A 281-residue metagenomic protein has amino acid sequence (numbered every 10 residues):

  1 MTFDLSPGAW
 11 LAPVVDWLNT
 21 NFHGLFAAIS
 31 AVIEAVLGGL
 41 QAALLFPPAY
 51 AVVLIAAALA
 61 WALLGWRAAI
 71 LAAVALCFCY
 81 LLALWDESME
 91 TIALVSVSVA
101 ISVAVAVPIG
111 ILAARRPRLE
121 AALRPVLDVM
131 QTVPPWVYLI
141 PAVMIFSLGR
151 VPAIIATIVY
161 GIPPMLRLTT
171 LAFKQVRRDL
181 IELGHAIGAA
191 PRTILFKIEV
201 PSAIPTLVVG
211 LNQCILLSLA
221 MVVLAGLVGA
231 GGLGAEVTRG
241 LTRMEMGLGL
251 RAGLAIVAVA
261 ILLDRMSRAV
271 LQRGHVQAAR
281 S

Functional and structural regions predicted by a protein language model:
M1-L5, A12, A27, R265-S281: Transmembrane alpha-helical segments of polytopic membrane transport and secretion proteins
M1-P48: Interfacial loop/helix-cap signal at membrane boundaries in integral membrane proteins
A56-L63, A75-D86, V99-L127: Transmembrane-helix boundary motif in ABC transporter permease subunits
E87-T91, I111, A121-P125, L168-Q175 (+4 more regions): Membrane-spanning helices that line or support transport/gating and their immediate boundary helices in channels
L94-V97, S102-V107, I111-A114, R124-G161: Generic hydrophobic transmembrane alpha-helix motif, especially the helices
M144, S218-V259, L271-S281: Glycine-rich helix-loop "coupling/hinge" segments at transmembrane-helix boundaries in multipass transporters
I155, V159, P191-A225, G247 (+2 more regions): Transmembrane alpha-helices
P164-Q213, V237: Short cytoplasmic-facing helical segments at TM-TM junctions of multi-pass membrane proteins
